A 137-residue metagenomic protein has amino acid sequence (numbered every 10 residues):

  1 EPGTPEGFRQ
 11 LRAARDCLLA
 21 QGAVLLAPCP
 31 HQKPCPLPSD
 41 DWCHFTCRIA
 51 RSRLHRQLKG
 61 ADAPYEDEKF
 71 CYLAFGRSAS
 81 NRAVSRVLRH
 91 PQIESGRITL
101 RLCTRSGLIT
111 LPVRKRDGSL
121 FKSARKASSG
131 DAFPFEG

Functional and structural regions predicted by a protein language model:
E1-E6, V24-P28: Conserved beta-strand signature within the Rossmann-like core of class I S-adenosyl-L-methionine
P5, Q32, A79-N81: Short, solvent-exposed loop/turn segments at secondary-structure junctions
G7-R12, L37-S39: A short acidic (Asp/Glu
A23-K33, R51-Q57: Conserved S-adenosyl-L-methionine
P30-C43: Conserved catalytic loop of SAM-dependent methyltransferase domains
F45-G137: C-terminal lobe and adjacent flexible extensions of AdoMet/dcAdoMet transferase-like proteins
